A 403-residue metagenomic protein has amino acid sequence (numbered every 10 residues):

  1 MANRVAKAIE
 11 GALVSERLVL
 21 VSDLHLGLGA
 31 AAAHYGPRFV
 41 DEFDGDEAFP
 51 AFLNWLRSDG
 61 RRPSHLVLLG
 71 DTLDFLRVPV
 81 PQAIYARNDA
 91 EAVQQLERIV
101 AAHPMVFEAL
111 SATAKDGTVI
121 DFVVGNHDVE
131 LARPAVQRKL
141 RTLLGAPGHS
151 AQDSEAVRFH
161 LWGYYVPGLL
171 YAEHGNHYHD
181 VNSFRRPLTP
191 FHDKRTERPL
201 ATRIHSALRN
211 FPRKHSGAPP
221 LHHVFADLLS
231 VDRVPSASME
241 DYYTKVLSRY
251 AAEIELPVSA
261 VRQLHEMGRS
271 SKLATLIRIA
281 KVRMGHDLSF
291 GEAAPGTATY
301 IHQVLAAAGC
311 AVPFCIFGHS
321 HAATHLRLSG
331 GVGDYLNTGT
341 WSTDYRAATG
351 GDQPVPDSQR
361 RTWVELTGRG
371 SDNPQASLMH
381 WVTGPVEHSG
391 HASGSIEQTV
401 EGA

Functional and structural regions predicted by a protein language model:
M1-A403: Extended recognition/assembly regions associated with phosphoester-bond processing machinery
